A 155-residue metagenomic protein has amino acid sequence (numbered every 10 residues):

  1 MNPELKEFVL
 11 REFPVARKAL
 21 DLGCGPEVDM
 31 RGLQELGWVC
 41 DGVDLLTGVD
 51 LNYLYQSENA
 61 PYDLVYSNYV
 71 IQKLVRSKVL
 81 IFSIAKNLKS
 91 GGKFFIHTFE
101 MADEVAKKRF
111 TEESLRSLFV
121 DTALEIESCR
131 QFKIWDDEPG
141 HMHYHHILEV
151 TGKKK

Functional and structural regions predicted by a protein language model:
M1-R17: Conserved alpha-helix/loop element of class I SAM-dependent methyltransferases that forms part of the SAM/SAH-binding
A16-G25: Conserved class I S-adenosyl-L-methionine
C40-S57: Adenosine-cofactor binding site in Rossmann-like domains, unifying the SAM/SAH pocket of S-adenosylmethionine-dependent
Y66: A conserved beta-strand element that flanks and buttresses the S-adenosyl-L-methionine
Y69-K73: Short catalytic micro-motifs in class I SAM-dependent methyltransferases
V79-S90: A short glycine-rich, Lys/Arg-flanked "PGG" loop and its adjoining helix->strand segment in the class I
G92-F99: Conserved beta-strand signature within the Rossmann-like core of class I S-adenosyl-L-methionine
K108-A123, S128: Short alpha-helix
